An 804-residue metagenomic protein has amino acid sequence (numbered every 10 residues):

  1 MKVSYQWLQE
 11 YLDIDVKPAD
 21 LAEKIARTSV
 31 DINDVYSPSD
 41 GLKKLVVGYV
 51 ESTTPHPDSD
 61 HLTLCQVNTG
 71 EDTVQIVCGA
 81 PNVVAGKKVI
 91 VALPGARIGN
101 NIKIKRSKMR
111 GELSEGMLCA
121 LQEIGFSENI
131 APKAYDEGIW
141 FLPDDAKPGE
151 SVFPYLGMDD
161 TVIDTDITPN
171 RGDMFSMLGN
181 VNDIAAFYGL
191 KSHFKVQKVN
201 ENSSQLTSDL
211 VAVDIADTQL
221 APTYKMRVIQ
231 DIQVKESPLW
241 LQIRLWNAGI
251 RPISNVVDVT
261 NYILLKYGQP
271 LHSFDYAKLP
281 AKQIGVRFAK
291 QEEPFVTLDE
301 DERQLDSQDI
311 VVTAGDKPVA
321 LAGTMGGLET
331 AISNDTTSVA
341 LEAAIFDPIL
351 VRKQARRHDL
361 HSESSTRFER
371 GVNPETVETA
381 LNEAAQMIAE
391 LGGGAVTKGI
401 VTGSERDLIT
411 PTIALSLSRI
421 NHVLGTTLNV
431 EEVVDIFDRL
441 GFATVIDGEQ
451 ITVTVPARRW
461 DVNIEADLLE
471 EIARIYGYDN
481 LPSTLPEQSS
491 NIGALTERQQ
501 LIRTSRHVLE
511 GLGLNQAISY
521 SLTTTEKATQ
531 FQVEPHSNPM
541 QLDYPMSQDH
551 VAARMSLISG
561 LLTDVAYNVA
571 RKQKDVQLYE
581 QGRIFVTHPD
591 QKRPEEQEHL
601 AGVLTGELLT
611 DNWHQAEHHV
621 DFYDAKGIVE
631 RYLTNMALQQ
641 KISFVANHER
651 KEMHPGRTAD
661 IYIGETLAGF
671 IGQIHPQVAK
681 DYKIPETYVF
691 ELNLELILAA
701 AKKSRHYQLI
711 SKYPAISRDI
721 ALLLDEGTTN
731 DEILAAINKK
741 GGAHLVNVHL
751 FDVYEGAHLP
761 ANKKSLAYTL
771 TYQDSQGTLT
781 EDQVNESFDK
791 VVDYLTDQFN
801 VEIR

Functional and structural regions predicted by a protein language model:
M1-K198, N373-P374, A380: Phosphate-backbone binding interfaces of nucleic-acid-interacting proteins
K2, R27, R439-F442, E595 (+2 more regions): A carboxyl-terminal module marker
S39-K43, E201, S490, L495 (+3 more regions): Beta-rich nucleic-acid/ligand-interaction surfaces
V47-V77, S254, T260-E329: Conserved mixed alpha/beta core segments that line enzyme active sites in large multi-domain catalysts
T63, H193-P294, L608: Glycine/proline-enriched, intrinsically flexible loops and inter-domain linkers
L113-G125, A134-Y135, I139, V312-L408 (+1 more regions): Mobile "lid/hinge" segments at catalytic clefts and subdomain interfaces of large enzymes
Y188-D214, G394-R419: Terminal amphipathic helices with adjacent charged low-complexity linkers/tails
I413, L417, N421-K574, T771-Q773 (+2 more regions): Extended, well-folded interaction surfaces typified by the phenylalanyl-tRNA synthetase beta subunit core
